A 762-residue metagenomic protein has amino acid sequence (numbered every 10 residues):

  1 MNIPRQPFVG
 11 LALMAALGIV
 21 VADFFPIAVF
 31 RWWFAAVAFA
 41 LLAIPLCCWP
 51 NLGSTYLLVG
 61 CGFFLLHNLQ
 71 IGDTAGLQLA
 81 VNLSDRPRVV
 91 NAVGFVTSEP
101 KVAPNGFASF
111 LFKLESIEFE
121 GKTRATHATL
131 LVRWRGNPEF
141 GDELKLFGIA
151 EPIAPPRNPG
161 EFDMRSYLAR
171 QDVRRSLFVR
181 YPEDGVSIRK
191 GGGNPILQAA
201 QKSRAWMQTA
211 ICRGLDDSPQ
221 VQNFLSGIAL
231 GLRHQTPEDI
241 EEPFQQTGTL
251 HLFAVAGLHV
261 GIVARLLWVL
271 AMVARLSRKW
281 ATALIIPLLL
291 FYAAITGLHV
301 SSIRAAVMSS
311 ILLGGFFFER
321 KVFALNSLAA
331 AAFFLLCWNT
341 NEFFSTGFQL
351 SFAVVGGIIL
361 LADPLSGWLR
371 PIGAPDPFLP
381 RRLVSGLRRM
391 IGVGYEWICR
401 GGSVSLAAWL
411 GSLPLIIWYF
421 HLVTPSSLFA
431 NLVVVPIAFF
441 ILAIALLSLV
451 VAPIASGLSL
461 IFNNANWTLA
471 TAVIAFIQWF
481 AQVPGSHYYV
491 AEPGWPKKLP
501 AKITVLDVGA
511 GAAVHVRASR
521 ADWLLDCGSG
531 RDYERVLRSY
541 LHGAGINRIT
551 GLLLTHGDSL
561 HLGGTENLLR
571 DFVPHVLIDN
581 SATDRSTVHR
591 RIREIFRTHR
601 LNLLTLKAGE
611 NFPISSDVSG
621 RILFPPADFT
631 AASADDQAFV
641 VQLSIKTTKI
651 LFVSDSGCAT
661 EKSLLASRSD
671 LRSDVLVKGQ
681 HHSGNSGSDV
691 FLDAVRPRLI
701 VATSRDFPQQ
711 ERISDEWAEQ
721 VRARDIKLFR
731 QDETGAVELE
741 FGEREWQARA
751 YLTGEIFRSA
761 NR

Functional and structural regions predicted by a protein language model:
M1-A80, D184-V186, V269-W280, G357-V505 (+4 more regions): Transmembrane helix-bundle segments that form internal channels/tunnels in multi-pass membrane proteins, characterized
N2-I3, Y56-H251, R535-S539, R548 (+6 more regions): Membrane-interface helix/helix-cap signal primarily in integral membrane proteins
P7, F110-F112, L177, I228 (+7 more regions): Well-ordered beta-strand positions enriched in small/hydrophobic/aromatic, beta-favoring residues
G10, G18, L52, L177 (+11 more regions): Hydrophobic alpha-helical transmembrane segments in multi-pass membrane proteins
F95, E118, W134-I149, Y167-L168 (+3 more regions): Non-globular, low-confidence helical/coil segments that flank catalytic cores
A199, S203, H259, V263 (+4 more regions): Hydrophobic (often cysteine-bearing) scaffold residues that line and stabilize catalytic clefts of nucleotide/cofactor
Q208, C212, A229, R233 (+10 more regions): Amphipathic, well-packed alpha-helical segments that form the structural scaffold of globular domains
